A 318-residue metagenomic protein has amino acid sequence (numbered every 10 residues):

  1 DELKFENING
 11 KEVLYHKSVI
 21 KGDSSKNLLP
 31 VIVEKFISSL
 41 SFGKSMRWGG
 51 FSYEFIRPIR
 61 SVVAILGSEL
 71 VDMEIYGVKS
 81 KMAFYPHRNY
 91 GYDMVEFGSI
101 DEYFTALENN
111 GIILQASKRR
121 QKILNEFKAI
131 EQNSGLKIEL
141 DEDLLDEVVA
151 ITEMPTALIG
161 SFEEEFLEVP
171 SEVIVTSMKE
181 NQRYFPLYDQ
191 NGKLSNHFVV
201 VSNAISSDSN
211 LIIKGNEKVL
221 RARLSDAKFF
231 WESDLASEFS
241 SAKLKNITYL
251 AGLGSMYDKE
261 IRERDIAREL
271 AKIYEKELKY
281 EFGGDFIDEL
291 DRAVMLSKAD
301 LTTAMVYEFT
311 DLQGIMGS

Functional and structural regions predicted by a protein language model:
D1-E165, I174: Long, basic N-terminal domains or extensions that often function in RNA/ssDNA interaction or organelle/cellular
H16-V19, E108-I112, F127-Q132, V199-S206 (+4 more regions): Glycine- and acidic
K21, Y53, G67-V71, G77-S80 (+6 more regions): Short, glycine-/Ser/Thr-/acidic-enriched flexible segments
S38-M46, V71, I113-A116, Q132-L140 (+7 more regions): Intrinsically disordered or highly flexible coil/loop and linker segments, enriched in small and charged/polar residues
E139-I261: Catalytic nucleotidyl-transfer cores of nucleotide-processing enzymes
V148, L220, L244, A267 (+1 more regions): Short alpha-helical scaffolding segments that buttress acidic/His motifs in well-ordered protein cores
D258-K259, L270-S318: Divalent metal-dependent catalytic cores for phosphoryl transfer on phosphate-bearing substrates
